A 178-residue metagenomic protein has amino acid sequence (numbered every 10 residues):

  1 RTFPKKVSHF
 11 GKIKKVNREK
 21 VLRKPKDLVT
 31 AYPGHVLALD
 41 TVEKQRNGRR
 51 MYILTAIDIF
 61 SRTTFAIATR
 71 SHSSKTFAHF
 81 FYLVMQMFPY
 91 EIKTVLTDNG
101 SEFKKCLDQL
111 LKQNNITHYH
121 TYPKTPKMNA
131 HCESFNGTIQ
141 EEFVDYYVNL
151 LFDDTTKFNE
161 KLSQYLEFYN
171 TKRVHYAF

Functional and structural regions predicted by a protein language model:
R1-H35, Q109, T125: Basic, flexible linker segments flanking DNA-binding modules in nucleic acid-interacting mobile-element proteins
P33-F65, S71: An active-site-proximal beta-strand-loop segment
R49, A66-Y90: Active-site beta-loop-alpha junctions of metal-dependent nucleic acid enzymes, especially the RNase H-like/DDE
I67, K93-D98: Short catalytic-loop micro-motif centered on adjacent basic/acidic residues
T94, T117-T121, F152, Q164 (+1 more regions): Basic nucleic-acid-binding interfaces
T97-K112, H118-E142, T156-K157: RNase H-like two-metal-ion nuclease catalytic core shared by retroviral integrases and related mobile-element nucleases
Y146-K161: Short, charged, surface-exposed loops that flank catalytic or proteolytic processing sites
E160-F178: Charged, gly/pro-enriched flexible loop segments at helix/strand junctions
